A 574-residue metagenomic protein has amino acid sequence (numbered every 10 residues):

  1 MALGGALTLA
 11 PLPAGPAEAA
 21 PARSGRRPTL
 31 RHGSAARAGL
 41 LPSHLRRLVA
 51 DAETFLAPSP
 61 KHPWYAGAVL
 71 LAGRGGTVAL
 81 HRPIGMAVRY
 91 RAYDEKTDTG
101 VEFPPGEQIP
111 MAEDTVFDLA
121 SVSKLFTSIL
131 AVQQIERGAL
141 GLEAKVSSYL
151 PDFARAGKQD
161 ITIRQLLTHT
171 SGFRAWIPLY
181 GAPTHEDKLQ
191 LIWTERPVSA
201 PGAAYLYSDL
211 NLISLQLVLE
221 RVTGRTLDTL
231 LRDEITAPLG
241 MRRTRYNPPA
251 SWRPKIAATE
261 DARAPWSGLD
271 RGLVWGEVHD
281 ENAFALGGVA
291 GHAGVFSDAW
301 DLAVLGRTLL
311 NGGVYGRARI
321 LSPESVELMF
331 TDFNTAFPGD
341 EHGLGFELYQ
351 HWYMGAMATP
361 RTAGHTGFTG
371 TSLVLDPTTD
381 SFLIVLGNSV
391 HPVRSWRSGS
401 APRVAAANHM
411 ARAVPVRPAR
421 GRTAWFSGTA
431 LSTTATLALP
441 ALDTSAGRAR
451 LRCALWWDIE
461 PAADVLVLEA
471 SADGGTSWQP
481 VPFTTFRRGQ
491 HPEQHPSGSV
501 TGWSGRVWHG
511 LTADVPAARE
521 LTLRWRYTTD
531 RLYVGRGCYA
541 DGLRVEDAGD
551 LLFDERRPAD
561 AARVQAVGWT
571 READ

Functional and structural regions predicted by a protein language model:
M1-P16: N-terminal export signals
P13-S34: C-terminal segment of N-terminal export signals and the immediately downstream linker at the start of the mature
L41, K124, D298: Short, conserved phosphate/pyrophosphate- and ester-handling motifs at nucleotide-, phospho-/glycolipid
R46, A50-L56, L70, G76-V78 (+5 more regions): Active-site SXXK
R46, L328-F333, A358-R361, F368-S372 (+2 more regions): Beta-sandwich/jellyroll recognition modules and their flexible linkers
E53-P110, L142, Y180-G181, S372-V374 (+1 more regions): A short, well-structured edge-of-sheet supersecondary motif
R82, A87-R89, Y93-G100, A156-P360: Short, surface-exposed loop or secondary-structure junction motifs that flank catalytic or metal-binding residues
G141-G157, A237-L239: Short, glycine/proline-biased beta-turn/loop segments that scaffold the active-site neighborhood
